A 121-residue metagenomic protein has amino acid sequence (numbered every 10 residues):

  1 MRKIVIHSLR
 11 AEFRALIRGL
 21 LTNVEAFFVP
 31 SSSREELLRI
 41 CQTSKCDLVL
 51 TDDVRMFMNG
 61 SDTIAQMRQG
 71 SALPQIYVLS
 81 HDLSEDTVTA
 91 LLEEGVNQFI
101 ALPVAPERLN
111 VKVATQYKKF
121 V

Functional and structural regions predicted by a protein language model:
R10-V29: Two-component/phosphorelay signaling modules centered on CheY-like receiver
S32-L48: Acidic, metal-coordinating helix/loop segments flanking the phosphotransfer/catalytic sites of two-component signaling
Q42-S44, M67-L73, E94: Conserved phosphotransfer cores of two-component systems
D47-Q69: Conserved phosphotransfer microenvironments
D62, D82-Q98: Alpha4 helix (beta4-alpha4-beta5 surface) of REC/receiver domains from two-component response regulators
L73-L83: A short, hydrophobic beta-strand element within the central beta-sheet of small alpha/beta folds
V104-V113: C-terminal output helix
V113-V121: The C-terminal output helix
